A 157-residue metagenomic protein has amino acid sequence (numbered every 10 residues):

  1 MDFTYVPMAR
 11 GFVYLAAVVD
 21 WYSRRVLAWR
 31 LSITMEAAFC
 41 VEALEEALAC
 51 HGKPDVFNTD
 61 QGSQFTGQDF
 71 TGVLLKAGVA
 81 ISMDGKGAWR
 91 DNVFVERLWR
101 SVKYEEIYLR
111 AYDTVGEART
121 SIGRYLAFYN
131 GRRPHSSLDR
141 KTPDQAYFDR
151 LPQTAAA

Functional and structural regions predicted by a protein language model:
M1-A157: Charged DNA-binding/catalytic regions of mobile-element recombinases
